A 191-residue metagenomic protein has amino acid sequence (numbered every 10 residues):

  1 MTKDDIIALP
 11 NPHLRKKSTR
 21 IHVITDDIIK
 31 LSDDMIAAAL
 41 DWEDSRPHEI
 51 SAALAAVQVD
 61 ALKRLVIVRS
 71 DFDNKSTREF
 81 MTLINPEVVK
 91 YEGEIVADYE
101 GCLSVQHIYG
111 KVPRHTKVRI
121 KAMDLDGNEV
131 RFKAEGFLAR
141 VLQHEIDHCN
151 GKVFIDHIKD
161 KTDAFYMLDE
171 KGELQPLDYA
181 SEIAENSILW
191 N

Functional and structural regions predicted by a protein language model:
M1-N191: Positively charged
